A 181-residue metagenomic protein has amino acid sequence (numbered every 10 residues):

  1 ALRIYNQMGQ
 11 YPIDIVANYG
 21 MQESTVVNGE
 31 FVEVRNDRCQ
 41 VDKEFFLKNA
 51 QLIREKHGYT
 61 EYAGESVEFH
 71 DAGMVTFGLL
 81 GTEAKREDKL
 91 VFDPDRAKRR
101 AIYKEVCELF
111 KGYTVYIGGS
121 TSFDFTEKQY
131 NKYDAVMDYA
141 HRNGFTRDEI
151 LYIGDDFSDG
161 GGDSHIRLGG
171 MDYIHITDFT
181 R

Functional and structural regions predicted by a protein language model:
A1-G64: Active-site phosphate-binding/coordination module
I15, Y152-I153: Residue-level marker for buried hydrophobic side chains located in beta-strands that build the well-ordered beta-sheet
V16-Y19, G119, T177: Residues at the C-termini of beta-strands that transition into short coil/loop
G20, G81-A84, F157: Short, glycine/serine-rich, charged loops/turns that create anion-binding and catalytic segments at active sites
M21-V26, S122-F125, T180-R181: A short acidic, often aromatic-flanked loop/helix-cap motif at beta-alpha or helix-coil junctions that lines enzyme
K56, T60-L151, G162: Conserved acidic, metal-coordinating active-site core of Asp-based, Mg2+-dependent phosphoryl-transfer enzymes
R142-R147, G160-R181: Asp-based, Mg2+/Mn2+-dependent phosphohydrolase catalytic module
